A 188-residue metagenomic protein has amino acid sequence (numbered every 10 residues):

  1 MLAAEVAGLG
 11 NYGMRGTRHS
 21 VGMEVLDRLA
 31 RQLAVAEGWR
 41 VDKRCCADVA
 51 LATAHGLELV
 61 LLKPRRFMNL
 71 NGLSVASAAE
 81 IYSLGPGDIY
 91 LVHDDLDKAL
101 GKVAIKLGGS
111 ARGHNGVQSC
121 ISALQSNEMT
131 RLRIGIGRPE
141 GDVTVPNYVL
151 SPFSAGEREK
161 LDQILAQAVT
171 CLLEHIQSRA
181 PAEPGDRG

Functional and structural regions predicted by a protein language model:
M1-G108, Q118, S122-L132, P139-T144 (+1 more regions): Nucleotide and nucleotide-moiety/phosphate-recognizing core
A104-S110, Y148-F153: Short glycine-enriched, charge-decorated loop/helix-capping segments at active-site entrances that position
